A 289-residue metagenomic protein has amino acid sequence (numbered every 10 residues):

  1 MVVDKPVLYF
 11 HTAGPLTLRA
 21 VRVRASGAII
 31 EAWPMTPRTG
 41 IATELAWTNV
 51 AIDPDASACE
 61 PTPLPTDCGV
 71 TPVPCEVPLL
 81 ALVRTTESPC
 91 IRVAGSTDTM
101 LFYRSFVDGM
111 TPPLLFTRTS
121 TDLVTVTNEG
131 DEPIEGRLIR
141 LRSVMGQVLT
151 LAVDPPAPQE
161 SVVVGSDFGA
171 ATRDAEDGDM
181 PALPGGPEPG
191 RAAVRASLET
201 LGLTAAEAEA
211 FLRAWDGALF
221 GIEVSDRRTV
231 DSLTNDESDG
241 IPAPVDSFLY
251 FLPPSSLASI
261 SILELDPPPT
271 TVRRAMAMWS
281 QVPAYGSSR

Functional and structural regions predicted by a protein language model:
M1-R289: Protease-labile, long low-complexity intrinsically disordered regions enriched in Pro/Ser/Thr
